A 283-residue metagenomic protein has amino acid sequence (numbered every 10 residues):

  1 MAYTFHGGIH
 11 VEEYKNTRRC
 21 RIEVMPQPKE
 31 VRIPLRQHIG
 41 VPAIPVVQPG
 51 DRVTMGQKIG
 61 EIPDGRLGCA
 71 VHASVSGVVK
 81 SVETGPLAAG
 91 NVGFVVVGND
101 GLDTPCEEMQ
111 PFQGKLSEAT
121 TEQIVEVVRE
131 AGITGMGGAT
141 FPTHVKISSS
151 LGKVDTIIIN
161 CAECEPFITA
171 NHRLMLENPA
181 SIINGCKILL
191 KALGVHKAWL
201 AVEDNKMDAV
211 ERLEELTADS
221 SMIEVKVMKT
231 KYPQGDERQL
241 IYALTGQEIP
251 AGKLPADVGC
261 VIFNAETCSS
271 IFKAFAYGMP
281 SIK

Functional and structural regions predicted by a protein language model:
M1-V46: N-terminal, Lys/Arg-enriched amphipathic/low-complexity engagement segments that precede the first folded domain
Q48-E61, S81: Short, well-structured beta-strand-loop connectors
E61-S74, A89-V92, P105-E107: Short, Lys/Arg- and Gly-enriched loop/turn segments at beta-strand edges
G77-V79: Conserved hydrophobic positions within beta-strands
P86-M136, F141, L151, M207 (+1 more regions): Acidic low-complexity segments
P105-E107, G135, I157-N171: Gly-rich Lys/Arg/Thr-decorated short loops/hinges at beta-loop-alpha junctions or inter-strand turns that position
L176-L193: Histidine-anchored nucleotide/phosphate-binding helix
H196-K283: Hydrophobic alpha-helical positions that pack around
